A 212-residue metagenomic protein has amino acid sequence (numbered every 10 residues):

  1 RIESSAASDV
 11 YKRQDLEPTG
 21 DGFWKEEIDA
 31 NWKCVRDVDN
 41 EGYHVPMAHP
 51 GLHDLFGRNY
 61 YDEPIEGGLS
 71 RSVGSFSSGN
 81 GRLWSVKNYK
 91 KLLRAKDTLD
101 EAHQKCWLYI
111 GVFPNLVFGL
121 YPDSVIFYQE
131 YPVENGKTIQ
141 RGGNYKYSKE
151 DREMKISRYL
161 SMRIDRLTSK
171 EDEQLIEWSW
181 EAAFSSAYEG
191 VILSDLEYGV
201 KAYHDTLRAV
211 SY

Functional and structural regions predicted by a protein language model:
R1, R36, N40, P46-Y212: Glycine-enriched catalytic-core subsegment of oxygenase/oxidase enzymes
I2-Y11: Single conserved hydrophobic/aromatic residue that forms the stacking wall/gate of nucleotide- or nucleobase-binding
A7, G22-W24, G136-T138: A generic secondary-structure signal marking the coil-to-beta-strand transition
D15: Short, flexible active-site-proximal loops enriched in glycine and acidic residues
T19-D29: Short amphipathic
N31-K33: Copper-binding active sites and cupredoxin-like electron-transfer domains, recognizing His/Cys-rich ligand loops
